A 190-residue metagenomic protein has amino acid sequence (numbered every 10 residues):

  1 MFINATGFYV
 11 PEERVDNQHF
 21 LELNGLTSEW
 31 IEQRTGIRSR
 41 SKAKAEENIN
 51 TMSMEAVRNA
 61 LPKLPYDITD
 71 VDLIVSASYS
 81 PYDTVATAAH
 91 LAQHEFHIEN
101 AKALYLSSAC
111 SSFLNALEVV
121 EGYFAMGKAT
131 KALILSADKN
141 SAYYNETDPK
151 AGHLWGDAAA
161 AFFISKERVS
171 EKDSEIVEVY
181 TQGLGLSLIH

Functional and structural regions predicted by a protein language model:
M1-A45, D148-I189: Condensing-enzyme catalytic core mediating Claisen C-C bond formation in acyl metabolism
E13-N17, A60, A86-T87: Short, glycine/acidic-enriched capping/hinge loops at junctions between secondary-structure elements
H19-L21, L26, T51, S80-H90: A structural motif shared across PLP-dependent enzymes of the aminotransferase-like
T27, I49-L64, A88: Short, well-ordered amphipathic alpha-helical segments that serve as non-catalytic structural scaffolds within diverse
S41-M52, L106: Acidic/glycine-enriched edge-of-secondary-structure segments
P62-T69, Y82-I189: Acyl-thioester C-C bond-transforming condensing/cleaving domain
L73-Y79: Short glycine-rich or small-residue beta-strand-to-loop segments that form or flank ligand, phosphate, metal/Fe-S
